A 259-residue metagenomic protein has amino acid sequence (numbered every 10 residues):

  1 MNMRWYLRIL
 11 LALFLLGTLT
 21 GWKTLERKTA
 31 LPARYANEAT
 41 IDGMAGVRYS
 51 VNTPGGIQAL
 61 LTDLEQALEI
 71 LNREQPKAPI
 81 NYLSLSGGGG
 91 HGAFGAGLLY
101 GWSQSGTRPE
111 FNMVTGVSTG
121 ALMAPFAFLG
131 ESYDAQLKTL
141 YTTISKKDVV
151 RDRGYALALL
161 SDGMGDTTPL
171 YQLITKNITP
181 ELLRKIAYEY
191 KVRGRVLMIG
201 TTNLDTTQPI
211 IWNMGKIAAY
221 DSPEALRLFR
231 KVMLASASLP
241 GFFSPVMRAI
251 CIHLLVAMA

Functional and structural regions predicted by a protein language model:
M1-K23: Sec-dependent bacterial lipoprotein signal peptides
W22-N112, F128-A259: Patatin-like phospholipase
G89, V117-S118: Catalytic nucleophile serine of serine hydrolases, specifically the conserved "nucleophile elbow" pentapeptide
